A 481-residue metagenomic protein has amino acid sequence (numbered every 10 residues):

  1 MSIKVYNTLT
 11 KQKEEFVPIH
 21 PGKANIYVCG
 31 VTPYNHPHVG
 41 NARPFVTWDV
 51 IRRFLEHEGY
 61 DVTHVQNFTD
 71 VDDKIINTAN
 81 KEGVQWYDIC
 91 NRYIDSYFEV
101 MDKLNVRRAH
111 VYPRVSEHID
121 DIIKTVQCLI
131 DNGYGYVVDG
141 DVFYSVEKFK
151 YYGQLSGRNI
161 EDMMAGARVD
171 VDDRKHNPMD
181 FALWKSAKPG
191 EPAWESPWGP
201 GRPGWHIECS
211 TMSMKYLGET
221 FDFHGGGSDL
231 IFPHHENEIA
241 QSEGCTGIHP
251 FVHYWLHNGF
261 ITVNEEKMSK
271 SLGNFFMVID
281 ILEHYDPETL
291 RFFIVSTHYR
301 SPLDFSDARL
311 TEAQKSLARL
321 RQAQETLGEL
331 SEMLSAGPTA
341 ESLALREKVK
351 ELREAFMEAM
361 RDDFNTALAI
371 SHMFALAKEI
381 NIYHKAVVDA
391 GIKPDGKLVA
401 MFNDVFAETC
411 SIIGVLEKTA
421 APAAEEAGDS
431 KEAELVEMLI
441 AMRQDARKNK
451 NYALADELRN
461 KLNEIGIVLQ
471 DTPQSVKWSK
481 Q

Functional and structural regions predicted by a protein language model:
M1-Y34, F45, D49, T63 (+2 more regions): Alpha-helical recognition segments enriched in aromatics with Gly/Pro capping that present substrate-recognition
T10-E15, I19-R107, D471-W478: N-terminal, positively charged nucleic-acid-binding surface of large information/translation enzymes
E56, I130, N463: Anion (oxyanion) recognition and catalysis
Y60, Y134, I467: Short phosphate-binding/catalytic loops that engage adenosine nucleotides
F68-D72, I94-Y97, R107-I122, G140-F149: Short, glycine/charge-rich beta-strand/loop segments that flank catalytic centers and engage negatively charged groups
A79-W86, H110-S116, G227-S228: The substrate-binding groove and active-site-proximal loops of carbohydrate-active enzymes, especially glycoside
K267, F275-Q481: Structural preference for alpha-helix termini/caps and helix-kink/transition segments
